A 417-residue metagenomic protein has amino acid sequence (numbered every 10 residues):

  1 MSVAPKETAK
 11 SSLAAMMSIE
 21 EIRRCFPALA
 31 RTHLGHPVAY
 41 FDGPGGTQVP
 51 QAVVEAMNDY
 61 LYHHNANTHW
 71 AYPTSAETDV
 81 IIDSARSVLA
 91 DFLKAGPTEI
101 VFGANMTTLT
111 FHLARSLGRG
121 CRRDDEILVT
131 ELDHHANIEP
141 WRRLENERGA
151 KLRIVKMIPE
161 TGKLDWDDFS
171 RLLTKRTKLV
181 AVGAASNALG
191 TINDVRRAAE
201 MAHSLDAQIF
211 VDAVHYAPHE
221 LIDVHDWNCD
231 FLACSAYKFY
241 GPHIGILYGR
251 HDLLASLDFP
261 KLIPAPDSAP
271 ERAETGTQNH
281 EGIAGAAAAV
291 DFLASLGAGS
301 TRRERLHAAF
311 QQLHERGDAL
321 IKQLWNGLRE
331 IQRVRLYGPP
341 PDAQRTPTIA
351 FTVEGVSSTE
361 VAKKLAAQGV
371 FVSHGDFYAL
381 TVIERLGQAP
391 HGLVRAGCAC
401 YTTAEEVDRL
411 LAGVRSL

Functional and structural regions predicted by a protein language model:
S2-L417: Pyridoxal 5′-phosphate
